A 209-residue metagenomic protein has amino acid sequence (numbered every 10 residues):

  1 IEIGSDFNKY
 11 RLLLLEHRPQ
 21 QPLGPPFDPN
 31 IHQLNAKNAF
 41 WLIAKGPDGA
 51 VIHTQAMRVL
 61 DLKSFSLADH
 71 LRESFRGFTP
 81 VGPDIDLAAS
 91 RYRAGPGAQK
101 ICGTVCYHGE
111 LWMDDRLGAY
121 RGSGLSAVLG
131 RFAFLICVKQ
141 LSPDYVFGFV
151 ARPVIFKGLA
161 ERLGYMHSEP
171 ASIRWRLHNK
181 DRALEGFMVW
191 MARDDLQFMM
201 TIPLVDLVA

Functional and structural regions predicted by a protein language model:
I1-D6, D195-A209: Long, compositionally biased intrinsically disordered regions
I1-V105, G109-L111: A conserved beta-strand-loop-helix scaffold within acyl/acetyltransferase catalytic domains
Y10-L14, K157-L159, Q197-M200: Short, solvent-exposed polar/charged micro-motifs at secondary-structure junctions
A44-D48, V59-D61, E110-L117, V150-R152 (+1 more regions): Short, flexible loop/turn elements at secondary-structure junctions
K63-S64, D69, Y120, M199-P203: Generic alpha-helix signal with a bias toward terminal, lower-confidence helices and secondary-structure junctions
H70-R174, K180-R182: Acyl-donor binding region in acyl/amide transferases
H178-Q197: A conserved mid-domain beta-alpha-beta active-site/ligand-binding segment of alpha/beta enzyme cores
